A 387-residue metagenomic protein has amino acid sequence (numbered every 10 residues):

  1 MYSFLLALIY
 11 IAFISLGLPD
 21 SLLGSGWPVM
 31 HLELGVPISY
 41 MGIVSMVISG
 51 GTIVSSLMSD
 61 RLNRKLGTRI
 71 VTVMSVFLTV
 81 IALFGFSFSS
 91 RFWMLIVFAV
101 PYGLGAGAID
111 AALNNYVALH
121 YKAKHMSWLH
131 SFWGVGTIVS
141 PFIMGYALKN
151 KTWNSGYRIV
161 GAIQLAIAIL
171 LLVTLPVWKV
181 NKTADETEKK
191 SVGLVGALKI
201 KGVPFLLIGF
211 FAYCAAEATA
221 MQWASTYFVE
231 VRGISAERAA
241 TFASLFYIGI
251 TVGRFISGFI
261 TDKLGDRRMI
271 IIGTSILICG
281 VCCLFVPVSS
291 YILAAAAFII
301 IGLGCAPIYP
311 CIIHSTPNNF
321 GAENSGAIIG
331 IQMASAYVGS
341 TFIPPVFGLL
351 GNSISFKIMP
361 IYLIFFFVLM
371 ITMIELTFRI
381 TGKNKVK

Functional and structural regions predicted by a protein language model:
L23-G24, K201-S244, I248-T251: Extracytoplasmic gate region of multi-pass secondary transporters
M30-H31, L62-N63, I143-T152, F228-V229 (+2 more regions): Interfacial helix-cap and linker-helix signal at transmembrane-aqueous boundaries of multi-pass secondary transporters
G35, G67, F88-W93, G233 (+2 more regions): Helix-breaking motifs and short loop linkers at transmembrane-helix boundaries and internal kinks in secondary membrane
V54-W93: Conserved MFS/SLC helix-loop-helix module at the cytosolic interface between two early adjacent transmembrane helices
S55-G67, G253-G265, G351-N352: Helix-to-loop junctions at the C-terminal end of transmembrane segments in multipass secondary transporters
F98-F132: Cytoplasmic helix-loop-helix junction between adjacent transmembrane helices in 12-TM secondary transporters
W128-K179, Y213: Helix-loop-helix hairpin linking two adjacent transmembrane segments in secondary transporters
L264-I312: C-terminal transmembrane helical hairpin of 12-TM major facilitator-type secondary transporters
